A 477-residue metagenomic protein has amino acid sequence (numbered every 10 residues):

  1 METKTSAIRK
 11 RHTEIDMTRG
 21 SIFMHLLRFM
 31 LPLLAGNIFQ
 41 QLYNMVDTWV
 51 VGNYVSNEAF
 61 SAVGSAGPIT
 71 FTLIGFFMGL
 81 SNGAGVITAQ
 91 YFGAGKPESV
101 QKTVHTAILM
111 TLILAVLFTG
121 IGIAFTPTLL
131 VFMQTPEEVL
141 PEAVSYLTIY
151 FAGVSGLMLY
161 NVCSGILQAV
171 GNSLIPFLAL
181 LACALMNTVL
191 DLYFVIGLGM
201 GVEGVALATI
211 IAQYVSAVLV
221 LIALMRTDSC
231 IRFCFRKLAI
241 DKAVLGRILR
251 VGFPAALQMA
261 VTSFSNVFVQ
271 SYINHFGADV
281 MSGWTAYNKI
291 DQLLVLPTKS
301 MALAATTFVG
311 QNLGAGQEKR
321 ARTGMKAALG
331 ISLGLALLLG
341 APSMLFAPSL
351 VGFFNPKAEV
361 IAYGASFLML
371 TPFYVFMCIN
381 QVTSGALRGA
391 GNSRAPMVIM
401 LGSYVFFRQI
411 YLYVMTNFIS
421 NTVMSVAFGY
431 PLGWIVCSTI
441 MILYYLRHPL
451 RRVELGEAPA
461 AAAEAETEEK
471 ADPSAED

Functional and structural regions predicted by a protein language model:
M1-M30, T88-S155, G197-F253, V309-F373 (+1 more regions): Short alpha-helical transmembrane segments in multi-pass integral membrane proteins
M17-Y54, P68-G83, I87, L112-T119 (+5 more regions): N-terminal transmembrane alpha-helices
R28-D47, I149, Y160, C183 (+5 more regions): Transmembrane helical elements of multi-pass membrane transporters/channels
L33, N37, W49, V86 (+15 more regions): Transmembrane alpha-helix boundary and packing residues in multipass membrane permease domains and related
I38, L42-F60, L130-E137, Y193-M200 (+4 more regions): Helix-terminus/linker motif at the lipid-water interface of multi-pass membrane proteins
V55-P68, A143-L147, A206, A278-L293 (+2 more regions): Small-residue hotspots at the loop-to-helix junctions and early N-terminal turns of transmembrane alpha-helices
F60-G120, L157-P176, Q270, G283-A347 (+1 more regions): Small-residue-rich hydrophobic transmembrane alpha-helices
S81, Y150-Q168, P176-A184, V205-V220 (+4 more regions): Short runs within selected transmembrane alpha-helices of multi-pass transporters and secretion channels
